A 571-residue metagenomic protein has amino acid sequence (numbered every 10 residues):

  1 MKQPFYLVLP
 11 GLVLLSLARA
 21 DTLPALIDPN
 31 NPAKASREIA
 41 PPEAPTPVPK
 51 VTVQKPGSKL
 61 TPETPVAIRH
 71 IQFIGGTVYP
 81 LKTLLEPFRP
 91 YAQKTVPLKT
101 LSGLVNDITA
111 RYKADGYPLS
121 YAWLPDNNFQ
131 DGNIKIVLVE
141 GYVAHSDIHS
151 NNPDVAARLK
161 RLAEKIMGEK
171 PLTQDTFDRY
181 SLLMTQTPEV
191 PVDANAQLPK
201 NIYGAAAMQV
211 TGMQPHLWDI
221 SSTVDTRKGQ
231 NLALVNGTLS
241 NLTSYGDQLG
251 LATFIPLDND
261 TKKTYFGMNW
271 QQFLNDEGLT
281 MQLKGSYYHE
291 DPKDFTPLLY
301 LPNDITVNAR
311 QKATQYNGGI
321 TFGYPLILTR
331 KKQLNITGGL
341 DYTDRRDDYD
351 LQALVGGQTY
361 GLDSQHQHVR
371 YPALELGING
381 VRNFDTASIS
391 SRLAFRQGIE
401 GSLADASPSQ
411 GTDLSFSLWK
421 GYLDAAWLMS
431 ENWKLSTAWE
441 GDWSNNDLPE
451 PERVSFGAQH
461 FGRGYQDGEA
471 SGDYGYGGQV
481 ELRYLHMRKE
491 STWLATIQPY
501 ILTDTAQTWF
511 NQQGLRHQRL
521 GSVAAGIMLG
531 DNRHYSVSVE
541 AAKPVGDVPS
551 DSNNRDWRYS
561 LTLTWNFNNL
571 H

Functional and structural regions predicted by a protein language model:
A20-A114, V369-Y371: N-terminal, post-cleavage mature segments of outer-membrane and organellar outer-membrane proteins involved
E38-E43, P47-L60, F88, V105-R111 (+3 more regions): Outer-membrane beta-barrel initiation region
A196, S222-T226, V235, L249-I255 (+9 more regions): Transmembrane beta-barrel strands of outer-membrane/channel proteins
G204, G229-A233, K262-F266, T314-G318 (+5 more regions): Residues that define the transmembrane beta-barrel architecture of outer-membrane proteins
L242-Q248, N275-M281, I327-L334, V381-S390 (+4 more regions): Short loop/turn motifs that connect adjacent beta-strands in outer-membrane beta-barrel proteins
T280-N446: Transmembrane beta-strand segments of outer-membrane beta-barrel domains in Gram-negative and organellar OMPs
P292-T296, P302, G339, T343 (+4 more regions): Outer membrane beta-barrel transmembrane domains
I527-L529, H534, R555-H571: Outer-membrane beta-barrel "beta-signal"
